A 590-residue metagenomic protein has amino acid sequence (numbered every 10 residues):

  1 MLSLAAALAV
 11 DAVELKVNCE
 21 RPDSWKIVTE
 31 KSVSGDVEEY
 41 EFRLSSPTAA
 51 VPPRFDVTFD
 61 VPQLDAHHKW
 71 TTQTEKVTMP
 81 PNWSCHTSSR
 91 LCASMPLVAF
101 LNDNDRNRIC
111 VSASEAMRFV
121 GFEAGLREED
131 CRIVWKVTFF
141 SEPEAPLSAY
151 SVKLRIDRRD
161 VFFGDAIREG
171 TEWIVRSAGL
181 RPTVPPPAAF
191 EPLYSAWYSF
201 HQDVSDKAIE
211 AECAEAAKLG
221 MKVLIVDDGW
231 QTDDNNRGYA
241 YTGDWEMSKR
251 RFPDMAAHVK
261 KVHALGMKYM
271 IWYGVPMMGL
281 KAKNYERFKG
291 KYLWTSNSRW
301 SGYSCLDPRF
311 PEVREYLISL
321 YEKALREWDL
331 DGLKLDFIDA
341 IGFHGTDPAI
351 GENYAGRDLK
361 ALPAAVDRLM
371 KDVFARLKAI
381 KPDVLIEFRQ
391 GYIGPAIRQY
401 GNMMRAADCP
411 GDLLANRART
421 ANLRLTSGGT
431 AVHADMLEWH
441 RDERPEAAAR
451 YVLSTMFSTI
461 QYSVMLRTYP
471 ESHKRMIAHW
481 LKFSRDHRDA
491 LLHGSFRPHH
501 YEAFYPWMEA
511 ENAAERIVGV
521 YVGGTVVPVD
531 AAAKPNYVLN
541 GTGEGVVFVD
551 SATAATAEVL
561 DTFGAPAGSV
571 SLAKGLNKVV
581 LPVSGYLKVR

Functional and structural regions predicted by a protein language model:
V10-W173, L180, A531-A533, F548-D550 (+2 more regions): N-terminal accessory beta-strand-rich subdomains and adjacent acidic, glycine-rich linkers that precede catalytic cores
A145-L147, S151, L369-G585: Active-site-proximal substrate-binding groove within the catalytic cores of carbohydrate-active enzymes
D165-R181, K222-V226, R250-S301, D383-E387 (+1 more regions): Glycine-rich, aromatic-flanked loop segments that form ligand/cofactor-binding clefts across common enzyme folds
V175-E215, L219-V223, Q231-T232: An acidic-aromatic substrate-binding cleft motif
V184, E191, Y198-Q202, K268-E327: Active-site-adjacent "subsite" loops/lids of carbohydrate-active enzymes
F190-A196, L224-V226, Y269-Y273, L333-L335 (+2 more regions): Hydrophobic faces of well-ordered beta-strands that scaffold small-molecule active sites in alpha/beta enzyme cores
G220-W230, L317-G351: Active-site groove signature of glycoside hydrolases
W230-M255, A282-P308, A340-D367: Aromatic- and acidic-residue-enriched carbohydrate-binding clefts of CAZyme catalytic domains
